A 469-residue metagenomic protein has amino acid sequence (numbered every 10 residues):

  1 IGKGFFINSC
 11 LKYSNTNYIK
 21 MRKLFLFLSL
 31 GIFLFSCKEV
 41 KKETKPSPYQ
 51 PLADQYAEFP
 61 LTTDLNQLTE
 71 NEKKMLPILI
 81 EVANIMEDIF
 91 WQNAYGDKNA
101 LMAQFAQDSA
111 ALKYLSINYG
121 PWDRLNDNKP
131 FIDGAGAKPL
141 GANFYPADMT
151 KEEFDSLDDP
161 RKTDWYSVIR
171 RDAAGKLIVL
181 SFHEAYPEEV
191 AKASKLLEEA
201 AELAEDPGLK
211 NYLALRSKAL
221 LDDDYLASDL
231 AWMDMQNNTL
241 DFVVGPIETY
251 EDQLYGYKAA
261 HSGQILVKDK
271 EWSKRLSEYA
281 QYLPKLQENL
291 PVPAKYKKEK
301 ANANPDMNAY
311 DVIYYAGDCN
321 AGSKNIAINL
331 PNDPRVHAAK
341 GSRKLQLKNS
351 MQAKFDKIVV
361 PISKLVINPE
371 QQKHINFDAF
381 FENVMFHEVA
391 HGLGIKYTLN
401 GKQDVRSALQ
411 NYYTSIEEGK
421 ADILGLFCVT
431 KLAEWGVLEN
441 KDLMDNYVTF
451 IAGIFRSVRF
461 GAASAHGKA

Functional and structural regions predicted by a protein language model:
L34-S36: C-terminal motif of bacterial Sec signal peptides marking the signal peptidase cleavage site
K38-T44: Bacterial lipoprotein signal-peptidase II cleavage site
T44-Y212: N-terminal helix-rich structural modules
F182-Q372, N376: Contiguous, non-catalytic segments that form substrate-binding/exosite surfaces or channel walls
D206, T414-K431: An active-site-proximal "capping" alpha-helix that borders the catalytic cofactor pocket
E382-K396, A421, L426: Active-site recognition of the HExxH zinc-binding catalytic motif
I395-G419: Post-HEXXH active-site segment of zinc metalloproteases
L426-A469: Long, well-structured alpha-helical subdomains associated with metal-dependent extracellular/ecto-lumenal hydrolases
